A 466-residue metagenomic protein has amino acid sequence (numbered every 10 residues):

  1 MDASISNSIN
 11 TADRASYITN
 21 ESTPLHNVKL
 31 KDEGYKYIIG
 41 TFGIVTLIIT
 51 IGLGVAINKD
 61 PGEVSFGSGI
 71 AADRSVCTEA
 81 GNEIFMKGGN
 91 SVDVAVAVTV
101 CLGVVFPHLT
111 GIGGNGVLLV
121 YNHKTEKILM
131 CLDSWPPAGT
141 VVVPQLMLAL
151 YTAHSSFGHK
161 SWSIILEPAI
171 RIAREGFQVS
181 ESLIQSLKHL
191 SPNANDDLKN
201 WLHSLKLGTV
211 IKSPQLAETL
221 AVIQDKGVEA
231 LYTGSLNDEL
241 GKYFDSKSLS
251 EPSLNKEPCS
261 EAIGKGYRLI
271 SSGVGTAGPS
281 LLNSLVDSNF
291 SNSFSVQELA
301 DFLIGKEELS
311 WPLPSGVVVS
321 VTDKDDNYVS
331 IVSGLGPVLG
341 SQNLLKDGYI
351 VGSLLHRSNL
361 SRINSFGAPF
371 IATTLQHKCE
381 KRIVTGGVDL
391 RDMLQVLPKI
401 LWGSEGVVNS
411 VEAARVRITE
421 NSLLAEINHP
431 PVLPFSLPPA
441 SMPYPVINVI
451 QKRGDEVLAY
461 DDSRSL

Functional and structural regions predicted by a protein language model:
I5, I9-L202, A217, T233 (+2 more regions): Proteins synthesized as precursors that undergo proteolytic processing into mature forms
S75-T78, S213-A217, L240, K256-E257: ATP-dependent carbohydrate kinase catalytic cores
T125-S134, K247-S248, R268-I270, K378-G386 (+1 more regions): Short, well-ordered strand-loop elements centered on a beta-strand within folded domains, enriched for acidic residues
D197-I223, V228: Histidine-acidic residue clusters that define the catalytic metal-binding segment of zinc metallopeptidase domains
L231, D238-L282: Structured, charged N-terminal subsegments at the starts of enzyme catalytic cores and at intra-chain domain/subunit
L236, S246, L254, S260-I263 (+2 more regions): Cofactor-centric catalytic regions
C259-S260, V317, P369, N448: Residue-level detector of beta-strand structural context in well-folded domains
